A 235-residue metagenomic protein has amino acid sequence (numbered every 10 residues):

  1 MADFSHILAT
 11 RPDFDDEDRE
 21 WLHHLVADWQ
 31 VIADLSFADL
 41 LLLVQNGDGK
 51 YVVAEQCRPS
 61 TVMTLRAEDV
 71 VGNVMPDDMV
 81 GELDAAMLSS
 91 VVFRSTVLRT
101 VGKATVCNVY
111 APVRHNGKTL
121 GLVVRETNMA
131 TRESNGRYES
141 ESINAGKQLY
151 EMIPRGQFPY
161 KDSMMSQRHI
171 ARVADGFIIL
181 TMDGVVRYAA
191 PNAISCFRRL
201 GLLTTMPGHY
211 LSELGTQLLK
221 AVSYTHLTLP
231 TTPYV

Functional and structural regions predicted by a protein language model:
M1-D77, S89, L98-V101: Non-catalytic regulatory/interaction regions at protein termini and inter-domain linkers
A2-S36, M129-G176, K220-Y224: PAS-family sensory modules
D39, V109-Y110, G176: Conserved beta-strand and immediately adjacent loop positions that scaffold enzyme active sites
L40, G201-T205, P233: Secondary-structure boundary/capping signal
L42, P112-V113, I179: Hydrophobic beta-strand positions
Q45-G81, E141-G146, P159, M165-L227: PAS-family sensory domains
D78-E141, S195-C196, L200-S212, Q217-L227: Sensory/regulatory domains in signal-transduction proteins
H226-V235: Single conserved hydrophobic/aromatic residue that forms the stacking wall/gate of nucleotide- or nucleobase-binding
